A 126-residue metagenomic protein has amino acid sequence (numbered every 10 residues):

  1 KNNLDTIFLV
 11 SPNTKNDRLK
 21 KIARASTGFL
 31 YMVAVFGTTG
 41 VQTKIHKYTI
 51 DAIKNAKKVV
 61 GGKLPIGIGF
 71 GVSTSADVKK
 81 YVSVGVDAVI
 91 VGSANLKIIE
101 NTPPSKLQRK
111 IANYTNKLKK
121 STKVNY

Functional and structural regions predicted by a protein language model:
K1, T14-K20, T39-A56, S75-K79 (+1 more regions): Active-site-adjacent beta->alpha loops and helix N-cap segments on the catalytic face of soluble alpha/beta enzymes
K1-I7, R24-L30, S83-A88: Glycine-enriched alpha-helix->loop->beta-strand junction motifs that scaffold or abut catalytic
K1-L9, A56-F70, V124-N125: Short beta-strand/loop segments at the ligand-binding rim of alpha/beta enzyme cores
D5-T14, A34: Catalytic beta/alpha-barrel core
N13, I111-Y126: Extended, intrinsically disordered, low-complexity segments
T14-R24, V60-G62, I68, V72-V89: Catalytic cores of alpha/beta
A25, F29, A56-V59, A88 (+3 more regions): Change "in soluble alpha/beta enzymes" to "in soluble alpha/beta proteins
M32-G40, V84-P104: Glycine-rich phosphate-binding active-site loops on the catalytic face of alpha/beta enzymes
